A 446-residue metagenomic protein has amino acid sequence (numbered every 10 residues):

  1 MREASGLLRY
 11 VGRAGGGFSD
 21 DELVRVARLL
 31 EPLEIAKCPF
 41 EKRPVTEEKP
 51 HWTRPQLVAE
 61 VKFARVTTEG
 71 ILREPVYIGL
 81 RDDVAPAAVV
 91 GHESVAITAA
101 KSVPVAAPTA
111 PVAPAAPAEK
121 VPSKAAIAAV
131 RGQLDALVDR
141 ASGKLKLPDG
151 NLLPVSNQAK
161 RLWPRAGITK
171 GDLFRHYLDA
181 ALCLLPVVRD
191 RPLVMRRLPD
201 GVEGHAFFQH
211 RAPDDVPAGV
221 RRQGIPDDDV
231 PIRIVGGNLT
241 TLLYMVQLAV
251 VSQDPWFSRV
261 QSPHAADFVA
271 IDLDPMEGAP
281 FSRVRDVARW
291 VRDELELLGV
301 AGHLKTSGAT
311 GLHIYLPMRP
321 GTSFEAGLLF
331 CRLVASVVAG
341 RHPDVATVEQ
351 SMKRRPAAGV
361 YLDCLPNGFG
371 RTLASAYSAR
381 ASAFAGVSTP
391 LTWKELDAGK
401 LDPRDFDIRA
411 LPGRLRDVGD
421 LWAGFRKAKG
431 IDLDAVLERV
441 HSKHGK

Functional and structural regions predicted by a protein language model:
M1-L7, T68, D149: Short acidic-glycine loop/turn motifs at beta-strand connectors
S5-E31, R211-P231, P280-L297, L316-A346 (+1 more regions): Helical (often loop-to-helix) elements that flank the catalytic cores of nucleotide-handling enzymes
D20-E60, V66: Surface-exposed, charged, gly/pro-rich loop-and-adjacent secondary-structure segments at domain edges
E48-I168, D172-F174, L185, R189 (+5 more regions): C-terminal accessory nucleic-acid interaction domains of nucleic acid-metabolism proteins
V194, P199-V269, P275: Basic, low-complexity intrinsically disordered segments
R196-L198, G302-G308, E349-K353: Short beta-strand
T306-L316: Short, conserved phosphate-binding/catalytic loop or strand-edge motifs used in phosphoryl-/nucleotidyl-transfer
